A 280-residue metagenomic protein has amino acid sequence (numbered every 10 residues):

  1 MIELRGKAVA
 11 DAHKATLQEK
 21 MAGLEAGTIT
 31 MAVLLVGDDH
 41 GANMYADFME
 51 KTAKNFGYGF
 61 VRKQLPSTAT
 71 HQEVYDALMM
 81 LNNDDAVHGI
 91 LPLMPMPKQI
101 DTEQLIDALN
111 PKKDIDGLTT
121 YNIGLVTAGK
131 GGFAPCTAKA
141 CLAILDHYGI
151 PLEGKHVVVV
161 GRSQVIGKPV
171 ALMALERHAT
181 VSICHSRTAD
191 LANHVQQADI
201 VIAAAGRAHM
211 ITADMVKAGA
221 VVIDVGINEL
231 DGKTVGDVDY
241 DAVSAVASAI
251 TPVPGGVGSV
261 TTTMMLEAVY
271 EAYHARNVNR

Functional and structural regions predicted by a protein language model:
M1-G27: Positively charged, low-complexity intrinsically disordered leader regions
M21-M31, G37-N55: N-terminal glycine-rich anion-binding loops that anchor highly charged ligand groups
V36-E50, G132-V221, K233-S244: Glycine-rich phosphate/diphosphate-binding loop of Rossmann-like nucleotide-binding domains
A53-S67, V181-I183: Short beta-strand elements in bilobed, periplasmic/extracellular small-molecule ligand-binding domains
E73-D85: Short, well-structured alpha-helical segments in soluble
P92-L152: Anion-binding alpha/beta catalytic cores of soluble intermediary-metabolism enzymes, centered on
P95, A205-R207, G226-I227: Short glycine-/small-residue-rich Rossmann-like dinucleotide-binding loops
T102-I123, G226-N279: Rossmann-fold NAD(P)-binding glycine/threonine-rich loop
